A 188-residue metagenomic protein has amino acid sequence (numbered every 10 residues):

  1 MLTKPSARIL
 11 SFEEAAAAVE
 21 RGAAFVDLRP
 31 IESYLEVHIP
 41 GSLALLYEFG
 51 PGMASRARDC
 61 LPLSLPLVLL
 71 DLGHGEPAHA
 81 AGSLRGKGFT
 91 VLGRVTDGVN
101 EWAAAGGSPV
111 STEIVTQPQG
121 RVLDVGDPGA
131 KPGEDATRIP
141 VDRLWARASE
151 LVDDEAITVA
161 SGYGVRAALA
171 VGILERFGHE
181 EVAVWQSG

Functional and structural regions predicted by a protein language model:
M1-G188: Cytosolic catalytic domains that perform sulfur/thiol-centered chemistry
